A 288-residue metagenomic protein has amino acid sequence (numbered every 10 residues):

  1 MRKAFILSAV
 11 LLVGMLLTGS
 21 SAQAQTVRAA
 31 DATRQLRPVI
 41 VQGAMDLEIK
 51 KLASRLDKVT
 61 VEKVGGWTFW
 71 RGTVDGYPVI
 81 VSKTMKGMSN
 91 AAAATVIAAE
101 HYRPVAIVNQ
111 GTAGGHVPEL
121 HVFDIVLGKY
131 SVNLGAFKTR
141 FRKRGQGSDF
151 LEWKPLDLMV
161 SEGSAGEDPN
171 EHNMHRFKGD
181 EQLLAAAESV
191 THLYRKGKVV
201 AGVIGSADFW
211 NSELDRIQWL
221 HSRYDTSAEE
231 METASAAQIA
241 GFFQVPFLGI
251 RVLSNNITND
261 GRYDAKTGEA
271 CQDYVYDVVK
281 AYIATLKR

Functional and structural regions predicted by a protein language model:
M1-A9: Bacterial N-terminal signal peptides that target proteins for export
S8-T18: Bacterial N-terminal signal peptides
S20-Q23: Sec/Tat signal peptide C-region and signal peptidase I cleavage site
T26-V96, Y102: N-terminal short beta-loop-beta anion/metal-coordinating cradle
V117-H221: Mid-sequence, gly/pro-rich, charge-dense loop/helix-turn segments that line enzyme active sites
A207-G249, T258: A C-terminal functional module that forms or caps the active site or interfaces directly with catalytic machinery
I257-R288: His/Asp/Glu-rich mid-to-C-terminal helical/loop segments that flank catalytic regions of hydrolases
